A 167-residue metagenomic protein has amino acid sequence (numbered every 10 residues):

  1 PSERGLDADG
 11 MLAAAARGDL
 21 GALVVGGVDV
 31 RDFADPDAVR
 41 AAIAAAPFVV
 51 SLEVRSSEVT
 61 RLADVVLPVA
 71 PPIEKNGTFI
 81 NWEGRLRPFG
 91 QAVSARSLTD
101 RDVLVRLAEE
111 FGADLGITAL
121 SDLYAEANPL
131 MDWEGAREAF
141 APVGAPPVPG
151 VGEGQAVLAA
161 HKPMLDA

Functional and structural regions predicted by a protein language model:
P1-R96, V103-E110, S121-A167: A cross-kingdom feature strongest in bacterial/archaeal respiratory oxidoreductases
F111-L115: Short, hydrophobic alpha-helical segments
